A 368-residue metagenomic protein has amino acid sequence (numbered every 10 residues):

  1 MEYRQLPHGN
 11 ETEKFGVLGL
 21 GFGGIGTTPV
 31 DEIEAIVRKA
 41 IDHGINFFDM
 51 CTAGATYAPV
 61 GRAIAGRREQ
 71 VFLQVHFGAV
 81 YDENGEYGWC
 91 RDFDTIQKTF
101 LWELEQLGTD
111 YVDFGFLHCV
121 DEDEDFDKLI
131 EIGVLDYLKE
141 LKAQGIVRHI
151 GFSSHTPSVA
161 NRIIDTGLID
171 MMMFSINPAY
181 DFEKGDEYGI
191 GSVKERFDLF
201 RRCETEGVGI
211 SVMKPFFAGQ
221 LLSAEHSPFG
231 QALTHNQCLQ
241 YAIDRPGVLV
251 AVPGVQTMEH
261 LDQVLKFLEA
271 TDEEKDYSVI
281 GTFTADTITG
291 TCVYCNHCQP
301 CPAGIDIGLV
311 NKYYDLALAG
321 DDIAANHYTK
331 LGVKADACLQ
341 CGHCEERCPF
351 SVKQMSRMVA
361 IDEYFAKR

Functional and structural regions predicted by a protein language model:
M1-V75, D110, A143: N-terminal binding-site loop/beta-alpha segment at the start of enzyme catalytic domains that lines or forms
L6, L20, F48, V60 (+10 more regions): Conserved, mostly hydrophobic/aromatic
P7-I25, Q74-Y87, F116-C119, F216-L221: N-terminal small/glycine-rich loop or linker at the start of catalytic domains across soluble metabolic enzymes
G21-D31, Y81-T95, D123, S223-A232: Active-site mouth loops of central-metabolism enzymes
G21-G23, D49-C51, Q74-H76, G115-H118 (+4 more regions): A cross-family glycoside hydrolase active-site/sugar-binding cleft signature
D31, D42, Y87-S211: Glycine/proline-rich, positively charged, aromatic-decorated active-site loop/lid region on the catalytic face
D42, N46, D198-R368: Structured C-terminal cap/extension of enzyme domains
Q70-V75, L168-N177, T271-S278: Short hydrophobic/aromatic-enriched beta-strand-loop microsegments
